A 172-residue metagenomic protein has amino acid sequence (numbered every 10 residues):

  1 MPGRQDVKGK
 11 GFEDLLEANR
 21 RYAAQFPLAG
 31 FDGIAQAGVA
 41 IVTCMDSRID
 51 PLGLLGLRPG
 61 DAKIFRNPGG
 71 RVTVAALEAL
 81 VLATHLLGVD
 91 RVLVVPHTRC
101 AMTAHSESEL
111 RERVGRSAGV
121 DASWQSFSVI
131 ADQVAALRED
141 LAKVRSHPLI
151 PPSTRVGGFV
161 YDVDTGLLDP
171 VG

Functional and structural regions predicted by a protein language model:
M1-A35, G70-A75, L82-L87, M102-G172: Divalent-metal-activated hydrolytic enzyme cores
N19, I41, F65, V94 (+1 more regions): Divalent metal-coordination and catalytic microenvironments
R21-F26, G30-L57: N-terminal short beta-loop-beta anion/metal-coordinating cradle
V42-C44, V95, F159: Short hydrophobic segments within beta-strands
M45-R48, T98-M102: Gly/Ser/Thr-rich loops at beta-strand to alpha-helix junctions that form or flank small-molecule/cofactor-binding
G56-I64: Short helix-loop-beta junction
L87-H97: Ordered, amphipathic secondary-structure segments that act as subunit-interaction surfaces in large macromolecular
